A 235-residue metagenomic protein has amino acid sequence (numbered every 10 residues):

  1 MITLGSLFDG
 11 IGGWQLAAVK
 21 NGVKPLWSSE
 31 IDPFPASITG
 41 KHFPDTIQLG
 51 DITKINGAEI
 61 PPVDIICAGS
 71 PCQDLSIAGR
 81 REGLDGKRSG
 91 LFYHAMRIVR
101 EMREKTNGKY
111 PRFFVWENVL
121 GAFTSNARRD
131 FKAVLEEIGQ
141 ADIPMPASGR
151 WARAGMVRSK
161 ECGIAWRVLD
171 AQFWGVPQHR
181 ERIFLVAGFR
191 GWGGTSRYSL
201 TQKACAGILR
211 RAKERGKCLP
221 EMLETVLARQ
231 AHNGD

Functional and structural regions predicted by a protein language model:
M1-T3, Y110, K203, D235: Intrinsically disordered, low-complexity and often Lys/Arg-enriched segments
I2-I55: SAM cofactor-binding core of SAM-dependent methyltransferases, primarily the Rossmann-like beta-alpha-beta module
L16-K20, K41, R97-R100, E136 (+2 more regions): Short, well-ordered alpha-helices that flank and scaffold nucleotide-derived cofactor binding pockets
V19, G139, K213: Anion (oxyanion) recognition and catalysis
I55-V63, L75-Y198, K203: Class I S-adenosyl-L-methionine
I65-C67: N-terminal Rossmann-like NAD(P) cofactor-binding module of classical short-chain dehydrogenase/reductase
P71: Short glycine-/small-residue-rich Rossmann-like dinucleotide-binding loops
S148-W151, Y198-D235: C-terminal target-recognition/interaction regions appended to catalytic cores
